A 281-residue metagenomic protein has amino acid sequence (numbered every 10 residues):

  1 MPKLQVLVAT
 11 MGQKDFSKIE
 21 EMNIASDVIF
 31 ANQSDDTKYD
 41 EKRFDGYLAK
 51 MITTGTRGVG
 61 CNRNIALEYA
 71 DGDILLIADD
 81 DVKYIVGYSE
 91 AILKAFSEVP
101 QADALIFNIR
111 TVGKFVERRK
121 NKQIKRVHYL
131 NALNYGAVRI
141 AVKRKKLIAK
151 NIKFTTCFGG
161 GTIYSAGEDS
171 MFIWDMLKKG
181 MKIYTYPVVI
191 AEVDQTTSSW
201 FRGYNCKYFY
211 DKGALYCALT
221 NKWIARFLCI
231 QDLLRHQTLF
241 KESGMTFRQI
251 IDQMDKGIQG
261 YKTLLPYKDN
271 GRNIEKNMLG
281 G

Functional and structural regions predicted by a protein language model:
M1-I29, D40: N-proximal low-complexity "stem/linker" segments adjacent to membrane-targeting elements
T54-A70: Glycine-rich, basic loop-to-helix element that forms the pyrophosphate-binding segment of sugar-nucleotide handling
L75: Short aromatic/hydrophobic "clamp" motif used to bind/position activated sugar donors
G87-K120: Conserved donor NDP-sugar-binding/catalytic core segment of glycosyltransferases
V116-I148: Short, flexible, basic/aromatic active-site loop/helix in glycosyltransferases
F154, G180-E192, Y204-N205, F227: Catalytic beta-strand/loop signature of glycosyltransferases that borders the donor
G159-M171: Acidic donor-binding loop at a coil-to-helix junction in glycosyltransferase catalytic cores that engages
G203-G213, A218, K222-G281: Non-catalytic, C-terminal membrane-associated alpha-helical segments of glycosyltransferases
